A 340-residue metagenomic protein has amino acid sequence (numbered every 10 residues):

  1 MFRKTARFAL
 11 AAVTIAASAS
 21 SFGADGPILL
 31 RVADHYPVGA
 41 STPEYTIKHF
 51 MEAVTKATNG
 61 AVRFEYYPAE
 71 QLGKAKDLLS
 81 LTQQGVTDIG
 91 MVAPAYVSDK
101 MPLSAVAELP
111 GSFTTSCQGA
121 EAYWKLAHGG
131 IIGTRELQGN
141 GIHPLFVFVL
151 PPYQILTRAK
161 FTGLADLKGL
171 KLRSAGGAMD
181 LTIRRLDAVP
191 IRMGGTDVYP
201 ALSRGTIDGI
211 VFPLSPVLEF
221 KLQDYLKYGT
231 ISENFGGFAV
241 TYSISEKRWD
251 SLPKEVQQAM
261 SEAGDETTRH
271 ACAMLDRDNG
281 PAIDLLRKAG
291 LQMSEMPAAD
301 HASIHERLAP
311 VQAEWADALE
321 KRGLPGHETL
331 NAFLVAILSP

Functional and structural regions predicted by a protein language model:
M1-A9: Bacterial N-terminal signal peptides that target proteins for export
L10-I15: Hydrophobic helical h-region of N-terminal Sec-dependent signal peptides in bacterial secretory/periplasmic proteins
A16-S21: N-terminal signal peptide c-region/cleavage motif recognized by signal peptidases
G23-A120, I132-P340: N-terminal secretory/targeting leader peptides
Y123-W124: A well-ordered secondary-structure block
A127-G130: Core domains of carbohydrate- and sulfate-ester-processing enzymes
